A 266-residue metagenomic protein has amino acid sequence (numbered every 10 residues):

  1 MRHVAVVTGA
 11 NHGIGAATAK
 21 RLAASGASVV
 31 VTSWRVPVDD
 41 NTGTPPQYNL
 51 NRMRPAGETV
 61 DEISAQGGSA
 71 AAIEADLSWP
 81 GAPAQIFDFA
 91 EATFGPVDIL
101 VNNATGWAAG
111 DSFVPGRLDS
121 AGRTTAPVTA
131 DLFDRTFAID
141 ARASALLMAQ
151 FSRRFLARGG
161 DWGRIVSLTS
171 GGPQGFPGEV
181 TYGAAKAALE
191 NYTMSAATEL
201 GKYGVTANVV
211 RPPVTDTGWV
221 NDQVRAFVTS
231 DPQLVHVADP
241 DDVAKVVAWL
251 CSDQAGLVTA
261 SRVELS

Functional and structural regions predicted by a protein language model:
N11-H12: Conserved glycine-rich cofactor-binding loop
K20, R153, T198-E199, G256: Alpha-helical segment proximal to the catalytic Tyr-Lys
A27-E58: Conserved glycine-rich Rossmann-like NAD(P)H-binding loop of the short-chain dehydrogenase/reductase
L50-G57, E74-I86, A130: The beta1-alpha1 cofactor-binding region of Rossmann-like NAD(H)/NADP(H)-dependent oxidoreductases
F94-G95, D239-S266: C-terminal substrate-recognition "lid" of short-chain dehydrogenase/reductases
G106-G110, R117-L132, L156-A157, D161-A188 (+2 more regions): Catalytic loop of short-chain dehydrogenase/reductase
G201, T206, V258-A260: Short, small/polar-rich loop/turn modules that mediate ligand/substrate recognition or access, typified
